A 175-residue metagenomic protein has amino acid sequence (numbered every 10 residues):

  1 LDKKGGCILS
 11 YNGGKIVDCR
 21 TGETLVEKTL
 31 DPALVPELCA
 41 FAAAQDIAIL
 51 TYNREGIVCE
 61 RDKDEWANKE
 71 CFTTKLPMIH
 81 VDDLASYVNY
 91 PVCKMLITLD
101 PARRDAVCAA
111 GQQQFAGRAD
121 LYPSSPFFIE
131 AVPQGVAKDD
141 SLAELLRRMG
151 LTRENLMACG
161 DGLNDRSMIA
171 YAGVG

Functional and structural regions predicted by a protein language model:
L1-E27, P32-A33: Alpha-helical substrate-recognition element adjacent to the catalytic core
G5, G13, V92-C93, A172: Short, well-ordered alpha-helix to beta-strand connector turns
V35-E37, F41, Q45-C159, L163-Y171: Conserved acidic, metal-coordinating active-site core of Asp-based, Mg2+-dependent phosphoryl-transfer enzymes
